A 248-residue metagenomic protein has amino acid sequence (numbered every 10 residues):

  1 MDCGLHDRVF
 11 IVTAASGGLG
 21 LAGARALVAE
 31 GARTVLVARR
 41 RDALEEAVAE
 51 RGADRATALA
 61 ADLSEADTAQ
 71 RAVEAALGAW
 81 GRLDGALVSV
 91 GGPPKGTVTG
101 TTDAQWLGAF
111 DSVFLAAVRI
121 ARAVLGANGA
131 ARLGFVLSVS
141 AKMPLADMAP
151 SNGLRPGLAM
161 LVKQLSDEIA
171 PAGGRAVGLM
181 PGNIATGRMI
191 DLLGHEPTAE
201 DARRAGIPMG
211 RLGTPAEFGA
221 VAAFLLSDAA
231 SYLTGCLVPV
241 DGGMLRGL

Functional and structural regions predicted by a protein language model:
M1, M143, A223, T234-L248: Short C-terminal tail/terminal secondary-structure segment of NAD(P)H-dependent dehydrogenase/reductase domains
S16-G18: Conserved glycine-rich cofactor-binding loop
E30-E46: Conserved glycine-rich Rossmann-like NAD(P)H-binding loop of the short-chain dehydrogenase/reductase
T97-V98, T102-F110, R203: Substrate-binding pocket helix/loop in short-chain dehydrogenase/reductase
R132-P171, N183-I184: Catalytic loop of short-chain dehydrogenase/reductase
A170, R175, L233-G235: Short, small/polar-rich loop/turn modules that mediate ligand/substrate recognition or access, typified
P171, N183-I207, E217, G247-L248: A glycine/serine/threonine-rich, flexible loop-to-helix segment that serves as the NAD(P) cofactor-binding "lid"
